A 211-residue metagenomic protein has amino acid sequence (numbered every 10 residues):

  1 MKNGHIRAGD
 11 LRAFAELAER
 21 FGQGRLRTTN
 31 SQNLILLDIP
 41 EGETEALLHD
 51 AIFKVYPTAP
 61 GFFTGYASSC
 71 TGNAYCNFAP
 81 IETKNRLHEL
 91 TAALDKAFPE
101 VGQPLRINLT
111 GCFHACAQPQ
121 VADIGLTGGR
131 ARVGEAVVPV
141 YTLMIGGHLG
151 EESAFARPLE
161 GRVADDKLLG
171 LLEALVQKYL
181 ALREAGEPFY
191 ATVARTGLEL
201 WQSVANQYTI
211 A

Functional and structural regions predicted by a protein language model:
M1-A136: Small-residue-enriched alpha-helical segments and adjacent helix-cap loops that form tight helix-helix packing
M1-G4, L37-I39, G129, T142-M144 (+3 more regions): Accessory RNA-recognition modules of RNA-modification enzymes
M1-T28, Q32, L168-L172, V176-F189 (+1 more regions): Long hydrophobic segments that form regular secondary structure
L26-S31, F63-G72, I145-R157, L172 (+1 more regions): Short acidic (Asp/Glu) and glycine-rich catalytic loops that position anionic groups and cofactors
Q120-L182: Mobile "lid/hinge" segments at catalytic clefts and subdomain interfaces of large enzymes
